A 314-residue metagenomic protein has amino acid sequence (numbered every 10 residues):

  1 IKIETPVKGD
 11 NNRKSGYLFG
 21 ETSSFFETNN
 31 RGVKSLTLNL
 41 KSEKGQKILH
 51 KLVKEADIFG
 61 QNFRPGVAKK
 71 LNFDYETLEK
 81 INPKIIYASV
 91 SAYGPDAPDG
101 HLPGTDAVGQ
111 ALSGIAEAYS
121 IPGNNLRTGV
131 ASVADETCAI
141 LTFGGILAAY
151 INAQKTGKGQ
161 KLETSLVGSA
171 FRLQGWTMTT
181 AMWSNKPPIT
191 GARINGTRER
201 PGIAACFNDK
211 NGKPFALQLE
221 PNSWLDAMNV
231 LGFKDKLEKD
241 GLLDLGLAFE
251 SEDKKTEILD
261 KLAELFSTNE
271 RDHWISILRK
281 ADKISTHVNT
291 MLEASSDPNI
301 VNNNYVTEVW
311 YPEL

Functional and structural regions predicted by a protein language model:
I1-K158, M182, T190, V309-W310: N-terminal helix-loop segment corresponding to the beta1-alpha1 unit of nucleotide/adenylate-binding folds
V7, A92-G94, L166-F171, N211-K213 (+2 more regions): Glycine-rich beta-alpha junction loops
F26, P188-E199, A205, D253 (+1 more regions): Short Gly/Pro-enriched turn/cap motifs at secondary-structure boundaries
E27-N29, A205-K210, T307-P312: Short acidic-hydrophobic surface loop/beta-edge motif
R127-T137, G159-K161, A192-N195, P201-A204 (+2 more regions): A short glycine-threonine-serine/GTX helix/turn-capping micro-motif
Y150-A192: Substrate-binding/catalytic subdomain of NAD(P)-dependent oxidoreductase enzymes
I203-A281, S285: Aromatic-enriched alpha-helical interface/lid elements that frame and gate functional surfaces
R279-L314: A glycine-rich dinucleotide-binding beta-alpha-beta segment and adjacent secondary-structure elements that constitute
